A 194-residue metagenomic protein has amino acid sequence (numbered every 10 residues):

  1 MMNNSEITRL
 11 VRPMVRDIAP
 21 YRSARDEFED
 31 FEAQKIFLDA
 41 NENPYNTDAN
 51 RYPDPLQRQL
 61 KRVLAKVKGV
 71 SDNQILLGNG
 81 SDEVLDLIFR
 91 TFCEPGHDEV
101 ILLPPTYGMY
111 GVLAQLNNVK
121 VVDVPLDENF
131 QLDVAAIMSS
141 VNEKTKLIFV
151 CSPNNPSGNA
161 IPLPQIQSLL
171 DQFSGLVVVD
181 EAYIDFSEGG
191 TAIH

Functional and structural regions predicted by a protein language model:
M2-V67: N-terminal "arm"/small-domain region of PLP-dependent enzymes with the aminotransferase-like
K35, L147, L176-V177: Hydrophobic "anchor" residues on beta-strands that sit immediately upstream of conserved functional sites
N41-P44, S81-D82, Y107, S152-P156 (+1 more regions): Short glycine-rich anion-binding loops that position phosphate/pyrophosphate groups of nucleotides and phosphorylated
N46-D48, L85-D86, Y110-G111, S157-G158 (+2 more regions): Glycine/Thr-rich phosphate-binding loops of Rossmann-like dinucleotide-binding domains
K61-E99, N117: Phosphate-binding glycine-rich loop
E94-V150, Q172: PLP-dependent aminotransferase-like
Q115, L132-E143, P156-V177, E181-H194: Active-site pre-lysine segment of PLP-dependent enzymes
